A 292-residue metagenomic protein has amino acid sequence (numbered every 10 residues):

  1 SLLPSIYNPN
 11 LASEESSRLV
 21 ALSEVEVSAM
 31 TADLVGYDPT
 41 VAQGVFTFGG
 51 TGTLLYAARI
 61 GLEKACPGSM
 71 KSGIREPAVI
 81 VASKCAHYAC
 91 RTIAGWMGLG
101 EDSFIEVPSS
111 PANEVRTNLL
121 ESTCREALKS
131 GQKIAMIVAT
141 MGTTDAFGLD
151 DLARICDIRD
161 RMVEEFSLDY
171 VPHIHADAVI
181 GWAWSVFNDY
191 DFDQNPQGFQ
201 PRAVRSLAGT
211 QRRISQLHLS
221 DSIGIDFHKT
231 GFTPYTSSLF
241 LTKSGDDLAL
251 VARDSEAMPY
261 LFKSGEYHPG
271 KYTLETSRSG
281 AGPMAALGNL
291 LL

Functional and structural regions predicted by a protein language model:
S1-V41: N-terminal entrance/gating region of PLP-dependent enzymes' catalytic architecture
L11, L55-Y56, C90-T92, F147-G148 (+4 more regions): Short helix/loop capping segments that flank catalytic or ligand/cofactor-binding pockets
E24-A29, V41-I74, A89-I93, M97: Conserved beta-loop-alpha segment that forms the PLP phosphate-binding cup at the N-terminus of a helix
E26-L34, I60-K64, I93-G100, T123-A127 (+6 more regions): Generic, well-ordered alpha-helical scaffold segments in large soluble proteins
D38, A65-G73, R125-G131, D157-Y170: Alpha-helix termini
F48-T51, G73-A78, A82-I158, W184-R202 (+1 more regions): PLP-dependent aminotransferase-class I/II
D177: Glycine-centered flexible beta-alpha turn that most often forms the glycine-rich phosphate-binding loop
P196-L292: Active-site C-terminal subdomain of aminotransferase-like
